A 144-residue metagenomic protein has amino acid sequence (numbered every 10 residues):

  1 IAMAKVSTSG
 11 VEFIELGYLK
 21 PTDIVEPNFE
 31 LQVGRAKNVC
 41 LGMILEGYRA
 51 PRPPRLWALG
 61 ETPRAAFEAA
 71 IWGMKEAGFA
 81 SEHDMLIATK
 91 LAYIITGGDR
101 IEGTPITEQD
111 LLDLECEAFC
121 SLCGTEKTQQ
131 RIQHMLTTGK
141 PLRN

Functional and structural regions predicted by a protein language model:
M3-K5, S9, E15, P21-N144: Intrinsically disordered, low-complexity segments enriched in small/flexible residues
